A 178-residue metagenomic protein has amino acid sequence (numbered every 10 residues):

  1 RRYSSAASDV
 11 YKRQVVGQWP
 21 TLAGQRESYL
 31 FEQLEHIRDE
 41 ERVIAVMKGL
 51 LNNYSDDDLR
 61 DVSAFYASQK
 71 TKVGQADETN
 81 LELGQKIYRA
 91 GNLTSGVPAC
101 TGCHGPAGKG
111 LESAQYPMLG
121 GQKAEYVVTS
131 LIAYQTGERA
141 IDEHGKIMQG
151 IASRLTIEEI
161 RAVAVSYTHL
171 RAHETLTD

Functional and structural regions predicted by a protein language model:
R1-A7, Y11, H169-A172, L176-D178: Single conserved hydrophobic/aromatic residue that forms the stacking wall/gate of nucleotide- or nucleobase-binding
S5-K12, V62, V97-P106, V163: The canonical Cys-X-X-Cys-His
D9, G17, M47, G84-G91: Sequence context of c-type cytochrome heme-c attachment sites
K12-R42, K48-N53, T101, G105-T136 (+2 more regions): Gly/Gly-Pro-rich "capping" loops immediately C-terminal to redox-active cysteine motifs in periplasmic/lumenal
N52-G74, L83, E125, I151-R171: C-terminal capping alpha-helices of c-type cytochrome domains
L81-E82, K86-Y88, N92-T94, A99-K109: Extended amphipathic alpha-helical interaction segments
P106, H144-G145, I160-R161: Residue-level hotspots at or immediately adjacent to binding/recognition sites across diverse folds
